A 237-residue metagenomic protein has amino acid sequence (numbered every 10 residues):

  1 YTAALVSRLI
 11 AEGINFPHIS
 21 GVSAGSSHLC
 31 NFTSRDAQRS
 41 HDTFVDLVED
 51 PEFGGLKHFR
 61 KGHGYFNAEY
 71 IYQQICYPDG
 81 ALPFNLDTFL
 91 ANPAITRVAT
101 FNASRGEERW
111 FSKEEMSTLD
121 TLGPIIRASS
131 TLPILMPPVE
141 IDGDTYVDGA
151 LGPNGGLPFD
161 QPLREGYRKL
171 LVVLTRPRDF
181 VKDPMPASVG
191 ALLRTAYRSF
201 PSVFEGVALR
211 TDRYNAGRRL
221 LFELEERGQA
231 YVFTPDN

Functional and structural regions predicted by a protein language model:
Y1-I19, C30-N237: Patatin-like phospholipase
S23: Catalytic nucleophile serine of serine hydrolases, specifically the conserved "nucleophile elbow" pentapeptide
S26-H28: Active/ligand-binding-proximal structured segments within catalytic/core domains that scaffold catalytic residues
